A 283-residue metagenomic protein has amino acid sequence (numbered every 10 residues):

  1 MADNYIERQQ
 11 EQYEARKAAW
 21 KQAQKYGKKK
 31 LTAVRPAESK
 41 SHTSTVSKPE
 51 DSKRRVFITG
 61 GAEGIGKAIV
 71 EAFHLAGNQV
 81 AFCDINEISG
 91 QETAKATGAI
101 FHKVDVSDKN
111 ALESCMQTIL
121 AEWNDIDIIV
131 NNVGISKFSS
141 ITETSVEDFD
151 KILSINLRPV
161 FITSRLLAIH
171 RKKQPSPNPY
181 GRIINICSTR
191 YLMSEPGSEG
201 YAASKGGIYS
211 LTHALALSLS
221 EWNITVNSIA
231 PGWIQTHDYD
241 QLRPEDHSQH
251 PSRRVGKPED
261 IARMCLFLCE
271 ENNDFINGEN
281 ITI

Functional and structural regions predicted by a protein language model:
P49-V80: Canonical Rossmann dinucleotide-binding motif of NAD(H)/NADP(H)-dependent dehydrogenases/reductases, specifically
S140-I141, S145-L153, D246-H247: Substrate-binding pocket helix/loop in short-chain dehydrogenase/reductase
T144, M193-A202, A214: Active-site loop-to-helix junction immediately N-terminal to the catalytic Tyr of the SDR YXXXK motif in Rossmann-fold
S164, S204, T212: Active-site helix of classical SDR
I169, L217-S218, D274: Alpha-helical segment proximal to the catalytic Tyr-Lys
S220-T225, I276-G278: Short, small/polar-rich loop/turn modules that mediate ligand/substrate recognition or access, typified
K257-I283: C-terminal substrate-recognition "lid" of short-chain dehydrogenase/reductases
